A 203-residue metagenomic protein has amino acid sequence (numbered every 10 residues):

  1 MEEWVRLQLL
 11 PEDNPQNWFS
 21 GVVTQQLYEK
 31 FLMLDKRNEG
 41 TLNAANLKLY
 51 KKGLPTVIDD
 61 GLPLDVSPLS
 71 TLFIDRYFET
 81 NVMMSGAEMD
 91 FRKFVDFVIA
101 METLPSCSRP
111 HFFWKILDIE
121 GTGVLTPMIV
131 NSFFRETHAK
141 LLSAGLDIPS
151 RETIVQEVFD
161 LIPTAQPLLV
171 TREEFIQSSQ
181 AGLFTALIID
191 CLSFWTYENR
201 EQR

Functional and structural regions predicted by a protein language model:
M1-Q8, T41-L69, E88-E102, V124-S143 (+1 more regions): Amphipathic regulatory helices of Ca2+-sensor modules
M1-S20, T24-Y28: Solenoidal tandem-repeat scaffolds enriched in leucines and small polar residues
N14-N17, N38, N43-N46, N81 (+2 more regions): Detector for Asparagine
Q16-Q26, P68-F73, M101, R109 (+1 more regions): Long, highly charged low-complexity segments
V23-E39, K48-K51, G61-D65, L69-I99 (+2 more regions): Primarily EF-hand calcium-binding motifs
